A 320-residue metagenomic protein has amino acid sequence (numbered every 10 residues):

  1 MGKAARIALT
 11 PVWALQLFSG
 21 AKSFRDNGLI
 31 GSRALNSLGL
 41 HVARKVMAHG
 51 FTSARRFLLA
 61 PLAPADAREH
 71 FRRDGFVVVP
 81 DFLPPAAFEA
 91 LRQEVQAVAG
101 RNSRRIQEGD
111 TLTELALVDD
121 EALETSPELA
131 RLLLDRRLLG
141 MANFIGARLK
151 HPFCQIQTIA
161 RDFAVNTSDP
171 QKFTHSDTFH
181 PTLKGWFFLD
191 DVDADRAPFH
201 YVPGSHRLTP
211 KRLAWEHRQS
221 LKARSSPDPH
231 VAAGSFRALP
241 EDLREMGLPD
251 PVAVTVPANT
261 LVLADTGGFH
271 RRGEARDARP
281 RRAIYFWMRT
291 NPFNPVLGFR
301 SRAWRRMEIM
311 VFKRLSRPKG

Functional and structural regions predicted by a protein language model:
G2-R25, S32, L40-V46, R56 (+3 more regions): Non-heme Fe(II)/2-oxoglutarate
G2-R73, P80-H175: Non-heme Fe(II)-dependent double-stranded beta-helix
F76, Q171, H180-W186, R196 (+2 more regions): Extracellular structured ligand-interaction cores
H151, S176, L189-P198, G204-H206: Active-site region of the double-stranded beta-helix
C154, T167-Q171, K184, D195-Y201 (+2 more regions): A short secondary-structure junction signal
Q171-T178, F269-R272: Histidine-centered catalytic micro-motifs
T178-A194, T255-V256, L263, W287-T290: Short, conserved beta-strand element in jelly-roll/cupin
D195-L263: Double-stranded beta-helix
